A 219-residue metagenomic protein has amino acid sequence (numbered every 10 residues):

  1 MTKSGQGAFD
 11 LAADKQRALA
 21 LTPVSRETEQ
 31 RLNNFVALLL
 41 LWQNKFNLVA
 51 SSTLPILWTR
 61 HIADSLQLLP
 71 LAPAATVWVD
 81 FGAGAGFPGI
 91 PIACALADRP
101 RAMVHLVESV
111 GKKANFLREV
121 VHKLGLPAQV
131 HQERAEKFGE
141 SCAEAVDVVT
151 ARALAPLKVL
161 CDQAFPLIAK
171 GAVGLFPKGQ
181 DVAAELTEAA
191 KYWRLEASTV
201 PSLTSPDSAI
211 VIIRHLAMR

Functional and structural regions predicted by a protein language model:
M1-A75, V79, K112-P127: Class I SAM-dependent transferase core
L39, I92, K178, I213: Residue-level signal for inorganic ion chemistry
Q43, L96, V121, L186 (+1 more regions): Conserved hydrophobic residues forming the short capping helix/wall of the S-adenosyl-L-methionine
L66-A151, C161: Conserved SAM/SAH cofactor-binding pocket of Class I
G84, A153-P156, Q180: Short glycine-rich anion-binding loops that position phosphate/pyrophosphate groups of nucleotides and phosphorylated
V130, G179-R219: Active-site capping/gating segments
C161-V173: A short glycine-rich, Lys/Arg-flanked "PGG" loop and its adjoining helix->strand segment in the class I
G171-D181: Conserved beta-strand signature within the Rossmann-like core of class I S-adenosyl-L-methionine
